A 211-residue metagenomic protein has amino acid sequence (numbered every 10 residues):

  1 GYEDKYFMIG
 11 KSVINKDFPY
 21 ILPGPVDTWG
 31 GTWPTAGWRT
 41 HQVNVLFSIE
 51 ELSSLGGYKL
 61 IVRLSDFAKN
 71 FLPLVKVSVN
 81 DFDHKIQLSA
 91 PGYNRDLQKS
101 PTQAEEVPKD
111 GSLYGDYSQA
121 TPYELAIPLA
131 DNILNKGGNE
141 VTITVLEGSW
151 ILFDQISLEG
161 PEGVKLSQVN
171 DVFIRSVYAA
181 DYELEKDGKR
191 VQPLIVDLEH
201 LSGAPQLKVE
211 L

Functional and structural regions predicted by a protein language model:
G1-L55, R63-V177: Beta-strand-rich ligand-recognition modules
G56-Y58, R190-V196: Structural beta-strand segments of beta-rich domains
G57-K59, L72-P73, P205-E210: Short, hydrophobic/aromatic beta-strand segments
D181-R190: Short, solvent-exposed loop/linker segments at the N-terminal edge of repeated beta-sheet extracellular domains
P193-L211: Beta-strand-rich binding/interaction modules
